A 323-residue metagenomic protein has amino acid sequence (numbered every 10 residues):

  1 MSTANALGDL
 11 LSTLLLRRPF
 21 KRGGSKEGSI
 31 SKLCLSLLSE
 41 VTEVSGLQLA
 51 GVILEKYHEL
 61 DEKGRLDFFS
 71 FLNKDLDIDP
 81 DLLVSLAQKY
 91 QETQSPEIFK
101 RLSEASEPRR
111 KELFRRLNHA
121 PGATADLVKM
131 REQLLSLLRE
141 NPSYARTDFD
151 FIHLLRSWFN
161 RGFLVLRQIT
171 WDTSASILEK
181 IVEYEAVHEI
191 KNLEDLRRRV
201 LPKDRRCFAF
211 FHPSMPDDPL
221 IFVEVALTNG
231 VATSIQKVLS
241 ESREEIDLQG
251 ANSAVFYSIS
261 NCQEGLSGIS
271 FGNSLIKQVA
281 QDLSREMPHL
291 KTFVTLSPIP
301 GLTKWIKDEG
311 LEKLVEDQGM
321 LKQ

Functional and structural regions predicted by a protein language model:
M1-Q323: Extended, composition-driven regions rather than compact fold-specific motifs
